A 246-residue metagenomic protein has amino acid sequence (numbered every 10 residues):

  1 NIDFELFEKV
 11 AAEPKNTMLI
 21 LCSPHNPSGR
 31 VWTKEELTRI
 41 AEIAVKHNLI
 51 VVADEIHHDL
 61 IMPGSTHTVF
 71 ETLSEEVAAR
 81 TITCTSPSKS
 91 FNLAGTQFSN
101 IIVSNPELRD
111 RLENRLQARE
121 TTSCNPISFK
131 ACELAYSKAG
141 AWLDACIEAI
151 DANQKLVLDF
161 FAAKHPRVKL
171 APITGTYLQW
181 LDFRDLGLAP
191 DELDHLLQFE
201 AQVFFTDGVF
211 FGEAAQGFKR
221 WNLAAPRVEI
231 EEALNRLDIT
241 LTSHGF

Functional and structural regions predicted by a protein language model:
N1-T66: Active-site phosphate-binding strand-loop segment of PLP-dependent enzymes
K9, V77, G187-A189, L196-F205 (+1 more regions): PLP-dependent enzyme catalytic core of the Aspartate aminotransferase-like
L73-R111: Active-site PLP attachment segment
D110-Q117, A135-L158, P190: Structural signature of PLP-dependent enzymes
L116-N125, R167: Glycine/threonine-rich helix-loop capping motifs at alpha-helix boundaries
P126-F129, E133, A149-L158, L170-F183: Conserved glycine-rich beta-strand-loop-beta hairpin in the small C-terminal domain of fold type I
L158, R167-L170, F204-V209: A short linear hydrophobic-aromatic micro-motif
